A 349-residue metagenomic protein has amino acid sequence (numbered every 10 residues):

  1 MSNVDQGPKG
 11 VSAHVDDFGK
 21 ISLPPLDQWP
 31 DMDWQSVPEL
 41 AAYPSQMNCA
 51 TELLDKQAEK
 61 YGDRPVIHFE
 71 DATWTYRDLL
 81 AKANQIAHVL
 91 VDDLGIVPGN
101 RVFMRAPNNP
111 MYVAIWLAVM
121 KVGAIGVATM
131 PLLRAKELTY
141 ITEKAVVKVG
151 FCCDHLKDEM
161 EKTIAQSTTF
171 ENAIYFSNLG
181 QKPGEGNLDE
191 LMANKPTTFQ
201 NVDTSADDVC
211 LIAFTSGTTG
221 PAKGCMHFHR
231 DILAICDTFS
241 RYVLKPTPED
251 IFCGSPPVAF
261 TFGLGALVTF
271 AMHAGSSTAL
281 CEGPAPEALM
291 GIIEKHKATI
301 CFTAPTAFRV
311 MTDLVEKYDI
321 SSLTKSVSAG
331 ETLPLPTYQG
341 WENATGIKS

Functional and structural regions predicted by a protein language model:
W29, A106-P107, A124-T142, D154-M160 (+3 more regions): ATP-dependent adenylate-forming carboxylate-activation enzymes
M47, T51, D63-L117, R134-T139: Conserved AMP-binding/adenylate-forming core of the ANL superfamily
G62, A193-F214, P221, L244-I251: Conserved pre-ATP/AMP-binding loop-to-beta segment of ANL
T75-D78, C210-A234: Conserved AMP-binding A3 loop
N100-R101, P107-V127, P131-A135, E143-V149 (+4 more regions): A short helix-loop-beta submotif of the ANL/AMP-binding
H155-A206, V315: ANL superfamily adenylate-forming
L233-I251, V258-I300, L314: Conserved AMP-binding/adenylation subdomain of ANL enzymes
A298-T303, T312-S349: Gly/Ser/Thr-rich phosphate-binding loop
